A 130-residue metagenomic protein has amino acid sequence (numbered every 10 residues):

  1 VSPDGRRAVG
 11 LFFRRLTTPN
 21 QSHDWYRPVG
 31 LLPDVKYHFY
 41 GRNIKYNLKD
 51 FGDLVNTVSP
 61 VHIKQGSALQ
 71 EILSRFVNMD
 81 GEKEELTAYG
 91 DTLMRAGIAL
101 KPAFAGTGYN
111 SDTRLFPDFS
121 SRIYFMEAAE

Functional and structural regions predicted by a protein language model:
V1-P33: Carbohydrate-binding surface patches
S2-P3, G41-Y46, A128: Short acidic, glycine-rich loop/turn motifs
A8, Y37, R122: Residue-level detector of short, conserved catalytic/binding motifs and their immediate flanks
Q21-D24, Y40-G41, D50-G52: Short conserved micro-motifs at the rims of enzyme active sites and ligand-binding pockets
V29-Y46: Solvent-exposed beta-hairpin/edge-strand motifs
F51-E130: C-terminal beta-strand-rich structural cap/linker in extracellular carbohydrate-active enzymes
